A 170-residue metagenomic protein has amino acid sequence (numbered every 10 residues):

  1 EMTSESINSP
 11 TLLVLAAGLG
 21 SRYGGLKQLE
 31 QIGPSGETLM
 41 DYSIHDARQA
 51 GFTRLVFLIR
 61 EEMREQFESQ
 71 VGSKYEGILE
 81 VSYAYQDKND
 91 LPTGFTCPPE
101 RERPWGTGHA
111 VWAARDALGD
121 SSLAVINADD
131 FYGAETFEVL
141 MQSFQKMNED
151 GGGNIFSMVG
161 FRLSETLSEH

Functional and structural regions predicted by a protein language model:
E1-M2, S168: Short intrinsically disordered, low-complexity coil segments enriched in acidic
M2-V14, G20, P34-N127, Y132-V139 (+1 more regions): Conserved N-terminal catalytic core of the sugar/cofactor nucleotidyltransferase
G20-G24, L167-S168: Short N-terminal binding/cap micro-motifs at the start of the first secondary-structure element
G25-L26, T96: A short, mixed-charge helix-start or loop-turn motif at secondary-structure junctions
L26-I32: Short alpha-helical oligomerization interface
L29, V81-Y83, F156-M158: Conserved beta-strand scaffold positions in the cores of enzyme catalytic domains, especially in NTP/NDP-utilizing
G133-H170: Conserved core of the sugar-phosphate nucleotidyltransferase
